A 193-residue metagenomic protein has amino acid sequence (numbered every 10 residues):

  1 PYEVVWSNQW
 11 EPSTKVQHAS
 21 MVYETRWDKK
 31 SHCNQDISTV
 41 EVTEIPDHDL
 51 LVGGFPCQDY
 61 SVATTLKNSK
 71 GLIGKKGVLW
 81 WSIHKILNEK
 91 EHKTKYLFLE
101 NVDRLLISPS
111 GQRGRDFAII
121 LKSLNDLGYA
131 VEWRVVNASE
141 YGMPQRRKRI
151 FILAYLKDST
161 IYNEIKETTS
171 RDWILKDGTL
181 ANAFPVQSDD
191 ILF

Functional and structural regions predicted by a protein language model:
P1-T39: SAM cofactor-binding core of SAM-dependent methyltransferases, primarily the Rossmann-like beta-alpha-beta module
S7, N34, V52, F98-L99: Generic enzyme active-site microenvironment
W27, G53, L153-K157: Short, structured secondary-structure boundary patches
D36, G54, V136: Active-site glycine-centered loops adjacent to acidic/histidine catalytic or metal-binding residues that shape
V40-H48, Y60-F193: Class I S-adenosyl-L-methionine
H48-G54: Short SAM/SAH-binding signature in class I
